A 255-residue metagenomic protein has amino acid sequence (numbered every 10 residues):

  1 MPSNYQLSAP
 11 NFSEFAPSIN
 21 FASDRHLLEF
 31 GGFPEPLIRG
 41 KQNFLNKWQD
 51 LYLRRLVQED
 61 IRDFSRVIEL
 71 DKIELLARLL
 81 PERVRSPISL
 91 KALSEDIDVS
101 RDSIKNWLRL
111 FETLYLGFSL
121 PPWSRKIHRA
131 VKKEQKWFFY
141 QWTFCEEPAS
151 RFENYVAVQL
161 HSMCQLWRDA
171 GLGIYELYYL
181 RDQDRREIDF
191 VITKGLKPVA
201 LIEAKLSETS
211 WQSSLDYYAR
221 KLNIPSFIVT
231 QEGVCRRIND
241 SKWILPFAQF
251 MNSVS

Functional and structural regions predicted by a protein language model:
M1-S13: A short helix-turn-beta junction within AAA+ P-loop NTPase domains corresponding to the substrate/partner-engaging
A9, I19, G233-S255: Domain-level recognition of nuclease-like catalytic cores that cleave nucleotide substrates
A16-S23: Helix-loop-helix "sensor" segment of P-loop NTPases
H26, P36-R39, A92: C-terminal helical "lid" of AAA+/P-loop NTPase domains
K41-P198: Accessory nucleic acid-recognition modules appended to NTPase machines
V191, P198-T209: Active-site ExK catalytic segment of metal-dependent nucleases
I202-A204, N223-Q231: Short, hydrophobic beta-strand segments that form beta-sheet elements in well-ordered domains
S207-Y217: Active-site-adjacent loop/helix micro-motif of nuclease/hydrolase catalytic cores
